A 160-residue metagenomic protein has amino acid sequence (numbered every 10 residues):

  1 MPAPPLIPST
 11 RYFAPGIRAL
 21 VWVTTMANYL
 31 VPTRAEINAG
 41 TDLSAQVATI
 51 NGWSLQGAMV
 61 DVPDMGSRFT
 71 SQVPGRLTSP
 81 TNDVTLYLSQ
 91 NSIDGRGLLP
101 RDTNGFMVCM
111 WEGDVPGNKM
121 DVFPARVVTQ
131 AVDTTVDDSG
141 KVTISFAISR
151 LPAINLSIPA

Functional and structural regions predicted by a protein language model:
M1-P8, A147, L151-A160: Viral virion structural and adsorption modules
P2-T85, R126-S139: Solvent-exposed edge beta-strands and adjacent loop segments that serve as assembly or binding interfaces
D61, G66-V115: Structured, beta-strand-rich domain cores that present glycine/charged loop surfaces used to bind extended ligands
L98-N104, K141-T143, P159-A160: Short intrinsically disordered coil segments
M110-L156: Short beta-strand and beta-hairpin "edge-sheet" elements
